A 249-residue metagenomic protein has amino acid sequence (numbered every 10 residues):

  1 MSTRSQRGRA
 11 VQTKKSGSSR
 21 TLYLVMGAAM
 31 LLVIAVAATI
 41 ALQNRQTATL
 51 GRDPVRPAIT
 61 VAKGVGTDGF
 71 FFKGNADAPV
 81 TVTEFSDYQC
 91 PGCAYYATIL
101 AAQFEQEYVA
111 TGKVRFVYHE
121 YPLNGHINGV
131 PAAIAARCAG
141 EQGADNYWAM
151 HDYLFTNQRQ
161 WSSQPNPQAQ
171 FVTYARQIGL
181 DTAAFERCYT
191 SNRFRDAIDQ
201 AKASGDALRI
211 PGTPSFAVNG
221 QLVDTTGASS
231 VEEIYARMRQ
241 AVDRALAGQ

Functional and structural regions predicted by a protein language model:
M1-L50, A101, V172-Q249: C-terminal cap of thioredoxin/glutaredoxin-like
A48-V65, Q168: Periplasmic c-type cytochrome electron-transfer domains
K63-V80, Y108: A short beta-strand-turn-helix
T67-D68, L100-E105, A203: Alpha-helical scaffolding within the catalytic cores of extracellular/periplasmic polymer-degrading hydrolases
F70, L123, R159, E186-Y189: Conserved short-loop catalytic and cofactor-binding motifs
F72, G125-H126, R195, A228: A generic helix-loop boundary/linker signal
F72-K73, W161, V223: Short clusters of hydrophobic/aromatic residues that line enzyme substrate/ligand-binding pockets
A78, T83-R176, L208, R237 (+3 more regions): Structural alpha/beta surface segment adjacent to cysteine/selenocysteine redox centers across thiol/disulfide enzymes
